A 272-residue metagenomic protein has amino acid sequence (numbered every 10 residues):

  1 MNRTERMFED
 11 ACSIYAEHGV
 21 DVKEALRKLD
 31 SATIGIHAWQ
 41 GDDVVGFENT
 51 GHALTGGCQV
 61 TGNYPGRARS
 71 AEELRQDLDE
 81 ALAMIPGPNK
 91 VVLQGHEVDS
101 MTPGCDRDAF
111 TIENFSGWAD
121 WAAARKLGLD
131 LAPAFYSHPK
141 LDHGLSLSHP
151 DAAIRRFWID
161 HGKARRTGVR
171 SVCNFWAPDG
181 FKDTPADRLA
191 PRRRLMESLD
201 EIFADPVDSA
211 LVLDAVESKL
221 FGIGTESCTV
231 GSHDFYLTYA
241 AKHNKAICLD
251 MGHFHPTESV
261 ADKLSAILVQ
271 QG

Functional and structural regions predicted by a protein language model:
M1-P150, A210-V212, I223-T229, T257 (+1 more regions): Alpha/beta catalytic barrel-like cores
D21, W158, D250: Conserved, mostly hydrophobic/aromatic
L26, Y239, I267: Short, conserved catalytic or adaptor-binding loops enriched in Gly and charged residues
S31, K242-A246, L268-G272: Glycine-enriched alpha-helix->loop->beta-strand junction motifs that scaffold or abut catalytic
I36-A38, L93, F175, V216 (+1 more regions): Conserved beta-strand positions
D108-Y136, K140-K242, A246: Active-site acidic/histidine proton-transfer and metal-coordination neighborhood in alpha/beta enzyme cores
E217-K219, M251-G252, S259: Histidine- and/or cysteine-centered catalytic micro-motif in compact active-site loops
T257-A266: Histidine/acidic-residue-rich catalytic or RNA/ligand-binding cores of hydrolases and nuclease-related proteins
